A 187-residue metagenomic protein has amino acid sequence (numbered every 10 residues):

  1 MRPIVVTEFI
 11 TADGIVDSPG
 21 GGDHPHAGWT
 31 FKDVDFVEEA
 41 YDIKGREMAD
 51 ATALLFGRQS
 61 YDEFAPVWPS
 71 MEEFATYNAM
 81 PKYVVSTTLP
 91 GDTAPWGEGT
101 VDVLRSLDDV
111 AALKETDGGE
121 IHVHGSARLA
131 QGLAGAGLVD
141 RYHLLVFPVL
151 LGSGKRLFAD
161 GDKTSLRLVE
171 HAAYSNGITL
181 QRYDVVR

Functional and structural regions predicted by a protein language model:
M1-L138, P148-R187: Portal/gating segments that form or line small-molecule/metal binding sites
